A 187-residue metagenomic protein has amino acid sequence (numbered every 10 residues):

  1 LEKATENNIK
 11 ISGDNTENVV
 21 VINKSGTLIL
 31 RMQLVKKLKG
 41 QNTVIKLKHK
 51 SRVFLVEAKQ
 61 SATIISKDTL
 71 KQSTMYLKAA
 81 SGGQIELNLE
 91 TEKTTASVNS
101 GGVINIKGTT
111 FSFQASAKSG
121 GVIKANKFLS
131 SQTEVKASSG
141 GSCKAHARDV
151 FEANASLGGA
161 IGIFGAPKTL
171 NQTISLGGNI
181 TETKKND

Functional and structural regions predicted by a protein language model:
L1-K78, N88-T95, K107, F111-F113 (+2 more regions): Acidic (Asp/Glu) and glycine-rich low-complexity loops/linkers that are typically intrinsically disordered
I104-D187: Short, surface-exposed interaction patches in beta-rich subdomains that mediate adhesion/assembly near membranes
